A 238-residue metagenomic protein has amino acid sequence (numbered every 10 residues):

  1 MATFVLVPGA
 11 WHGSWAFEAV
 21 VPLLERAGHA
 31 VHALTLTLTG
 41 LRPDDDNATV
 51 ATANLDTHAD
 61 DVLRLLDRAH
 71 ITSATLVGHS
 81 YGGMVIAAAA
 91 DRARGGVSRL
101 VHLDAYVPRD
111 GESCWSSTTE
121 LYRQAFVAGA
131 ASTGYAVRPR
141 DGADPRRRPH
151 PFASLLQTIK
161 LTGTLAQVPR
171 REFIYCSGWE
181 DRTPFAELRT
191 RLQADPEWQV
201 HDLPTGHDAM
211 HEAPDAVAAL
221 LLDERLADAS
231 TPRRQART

Functional and structural regions predicted by a protein language model:
A2-D44: Conserved HGGG/HGGXW glycine-rich cap/lid loop of the alpha/beta-hydrolase fold
A19, A88-R92: Active-site signature of alpha/beta-hydrolase-fold catalytic machinery across serine- and Asp/Cys-nucleophile hydrolases
L36-A74, D91, T119-E120: Active-site loop/oxyanion-hole signature of alpha/beta-hydrolase fold enzymes
V77-G82, I86: Gly/Ala-rich beta-loop-alpha elbow adjacent to hydrolase catalytic centers
D91-T133, S154, R182-T190: Flexible "cap/lid" loop of the alpha/beta hydrolase fold
P145-T164, W179: Active-site nucleophile elbow and catalytic-triad environment of alpha/beta-hydrolase enzymes
Q167, F173-Y175: Short beta-strand/loop motif that positions the catalytic acidic residue of the alpha/beta-hydrolase fold
S177-P204, D208-H211, D223-R225: Conserved loop-alpha-helix segment in the C-terminal half of the alpha/beta-hydrolase fold that carries the catalytic
